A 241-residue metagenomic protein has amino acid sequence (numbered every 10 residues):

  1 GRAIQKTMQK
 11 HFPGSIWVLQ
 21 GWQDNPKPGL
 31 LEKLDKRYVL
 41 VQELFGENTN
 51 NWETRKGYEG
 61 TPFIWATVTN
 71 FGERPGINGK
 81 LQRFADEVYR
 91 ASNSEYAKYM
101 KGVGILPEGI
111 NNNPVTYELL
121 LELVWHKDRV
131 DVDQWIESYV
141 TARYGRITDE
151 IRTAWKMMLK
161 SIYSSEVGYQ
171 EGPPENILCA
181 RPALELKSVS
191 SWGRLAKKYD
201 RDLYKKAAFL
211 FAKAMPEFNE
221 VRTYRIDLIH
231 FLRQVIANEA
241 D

Functional and structural regions predicted by a protein language model:
G1-R152, S164, A183-S190, K198-R201 (+2 more regions): Catalytic-core regions of glycoside hydrolase
G104-E108, P174-N176, F209-K213: Short, functional N-terminal and low-complexity linear motifs
I147-L178: Substrate-binding clefts and catalytic carboxylate motifs of secreted carbohydrate-active enzymes
L184-D241: Histidine-centered catalytic/metal-binding microenvironments
